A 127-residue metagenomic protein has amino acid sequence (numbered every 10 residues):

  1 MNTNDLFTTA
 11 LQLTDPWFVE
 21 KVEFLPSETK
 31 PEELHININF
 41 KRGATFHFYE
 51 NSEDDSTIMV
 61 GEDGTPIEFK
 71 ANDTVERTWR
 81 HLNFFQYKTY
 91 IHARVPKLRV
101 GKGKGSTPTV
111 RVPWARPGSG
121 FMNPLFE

Functional and structural regions predicted by a protein language model:
M1-A44: N-terminal alpha-helical interaction blocks
I36, F48-E53, V100: Mobile genetic element proteins and their domesticated derivatives, centered on retroelements and DNA transposons
K41-F46, A93-P96: Short metal-coordination and nucleic-acid-contact micro-motifs, chiefly zinc-binding Cys/His arrays
R42-A44, D54, S106: Short, surface-exposed beta-strand-loop junctions and turns on beta-sheet-rich folds
F46-F48, G120: A short, polar/proline- and glycine-enriched secondary-structure boundary/capping micro-motif
E50-E68: Short Gly/aromatic-enriched secondary-structure transition segments
V60-T65, V75-E127: Short, positively charged, Gly/Tyr-enriched micro-motifs that form contact patches at catalytic or ligand/partner
A71-N72: Short, flexible segments with low predicted structural confidence
